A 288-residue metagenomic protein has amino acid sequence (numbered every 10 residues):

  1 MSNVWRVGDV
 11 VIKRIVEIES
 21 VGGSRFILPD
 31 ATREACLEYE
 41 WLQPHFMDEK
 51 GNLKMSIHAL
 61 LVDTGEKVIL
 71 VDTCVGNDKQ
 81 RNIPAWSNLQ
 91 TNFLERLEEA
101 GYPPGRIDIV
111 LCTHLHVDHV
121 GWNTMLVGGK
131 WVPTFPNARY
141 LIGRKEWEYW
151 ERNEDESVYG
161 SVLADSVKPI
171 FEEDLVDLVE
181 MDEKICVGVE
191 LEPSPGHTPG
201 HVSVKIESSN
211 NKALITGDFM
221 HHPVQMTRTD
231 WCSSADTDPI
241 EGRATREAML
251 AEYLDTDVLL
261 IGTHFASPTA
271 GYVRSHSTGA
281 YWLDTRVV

Functional and structural regions predicted by a protein language model:
M1-E98, R106-I109, N210-G217, D284: Metallo-beta-lactamase
E17-I18, T73-G76, L115, K145-E146 (+4 more regions): Active-site metal-binding loops of divalent metal-dependent hydrolases
H45-K50, G128-G129, L191: Short, P/G- and charge-enriched loop/turn segments at secondary-structure junctions
I83-P84, V120-K130, G271-S275: Metal-dependent catalytic neighborhoods of phosphoester/phosphodiester hydrolases
P84-S87, T91-E95, S209-V288: Cap/insert and terminal regions of metallo-dependent hydrolase folds
N88-Y102, R106, M125, T134-P193 (+1 more regions): Metallo-beta-lactamase
I107-D118: Metallo-beta-lactamase
V120-W122, E190-V202: Active-site glycine- and acidic-residue-rich loops that bind and position anionic ligands or nucleotide-like cofactors
